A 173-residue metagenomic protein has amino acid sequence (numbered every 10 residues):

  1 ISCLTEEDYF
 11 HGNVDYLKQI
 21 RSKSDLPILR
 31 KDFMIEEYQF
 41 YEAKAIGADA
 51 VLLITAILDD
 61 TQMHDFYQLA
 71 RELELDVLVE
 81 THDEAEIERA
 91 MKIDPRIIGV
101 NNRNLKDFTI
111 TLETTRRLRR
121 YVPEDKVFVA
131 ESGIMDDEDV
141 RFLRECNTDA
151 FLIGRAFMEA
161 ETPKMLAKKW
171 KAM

Functional and structural regions predicted by a protein language model:
S2-L78, E84-R89, T115-L118: N-terminal active-site wall of soluble small-molecule enzyme domains
E6, F33, A56, H82-E84 (+3 more regions): Active-site beta-loop-alpha junctions enriched in small/polar residues
N13-V14, M63-H64, T111-L112, V140 (+1 more regions): Conserved strand-to-helix beginnings and helix N-cap segments that scaffold or border functional pockets
I35-G47, E84-I93, A130, I134-I153 (+1 more regions): Catalytic cores of alpha/beta
E42-Q62, V100-D107, N147-L166: Glycine-rich phosphate-binding active-site loops on the catalytic face of alpha/beta enzymes
L78-T81, G99-N101: Short, conserved beta-strand edge motifs with alternating hydrophobic and charged residues
I97-I153: Catalytic-face loop-and-helix region of soluble metabolic enzyme cores
R117-Y121, R144, E159-M173: C-terminal helical cap(s) of enzyme catalytic domains, especially alpha/beta-barrels
